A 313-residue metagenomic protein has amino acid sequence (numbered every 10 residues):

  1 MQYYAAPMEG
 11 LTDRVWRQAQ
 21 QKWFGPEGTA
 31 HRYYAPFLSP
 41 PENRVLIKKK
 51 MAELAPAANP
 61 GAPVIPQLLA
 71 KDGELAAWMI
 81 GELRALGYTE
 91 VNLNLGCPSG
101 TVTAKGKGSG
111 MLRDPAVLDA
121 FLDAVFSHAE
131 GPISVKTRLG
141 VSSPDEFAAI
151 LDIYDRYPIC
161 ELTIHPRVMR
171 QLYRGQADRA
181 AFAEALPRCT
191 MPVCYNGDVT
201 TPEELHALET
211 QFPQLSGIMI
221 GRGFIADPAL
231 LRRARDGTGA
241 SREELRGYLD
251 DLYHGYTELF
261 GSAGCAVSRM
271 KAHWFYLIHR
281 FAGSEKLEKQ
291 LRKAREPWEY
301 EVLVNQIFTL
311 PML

Functional and structural regions predicted by a protein language model:
M1-L313: Flavin-dependent oxidoreductase catalytic cores
